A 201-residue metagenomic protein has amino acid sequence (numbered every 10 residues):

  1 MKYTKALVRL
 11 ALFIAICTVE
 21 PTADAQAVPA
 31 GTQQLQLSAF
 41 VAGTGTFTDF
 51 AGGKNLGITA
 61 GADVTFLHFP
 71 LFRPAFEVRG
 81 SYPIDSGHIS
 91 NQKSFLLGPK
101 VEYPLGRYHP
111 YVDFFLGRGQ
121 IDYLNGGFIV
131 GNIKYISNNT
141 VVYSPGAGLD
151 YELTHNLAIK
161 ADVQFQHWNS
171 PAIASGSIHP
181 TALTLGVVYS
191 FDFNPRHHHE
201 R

Functional and structural regions predicted by a protein language model:
M1-A11: Bacterial N-terminal signal peptides that target proteins for export
R9-V19: Bacterial N-terminal signal peptides
T22-L67, G80-P83, A182-N194, H199-R201: Short glycine/proline- and aromatic-enriched beta-strand/turn motifs that initiate or cap beta-hairpins
Q33-L37, G52-I58, N91-F95, Y108 (+2 more regions): Residues that define the transmembrane beta-barrel architecture of outer-membrane proteins
F50-L56, G87-K93, D122-G131, P171-I178 (+1 more regions): Outer-membrane beta-barrel translocator domains and adjoining extracellular loop/strand segments of Gram-negative
I58-I129, T184-F191: Gram-negative (and chloroplast) outer-membrane scaffold detector with strong preference for beta-barrel transmembrane
L71-A75, H109-Y111, G148, E152 (+2 more regions): Membrane-spanning beta-strand positions in outer-membrane beta-barrel proteins
L153-R201: Predominantly the C-terminal beta-signal and adjacent terminal strand-loop region of outer-membrane beta-barrel
